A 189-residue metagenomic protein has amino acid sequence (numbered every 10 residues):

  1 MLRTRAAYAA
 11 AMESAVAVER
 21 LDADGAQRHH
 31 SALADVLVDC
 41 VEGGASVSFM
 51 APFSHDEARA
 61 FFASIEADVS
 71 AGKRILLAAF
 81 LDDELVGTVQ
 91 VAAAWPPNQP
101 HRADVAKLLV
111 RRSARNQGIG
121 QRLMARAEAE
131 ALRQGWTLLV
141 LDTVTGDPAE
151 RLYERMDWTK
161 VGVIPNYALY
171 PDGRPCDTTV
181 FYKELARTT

Functional and structural regions predicted by a protein language model:
L2-Y8, M12-A15, R20-G25, T159 (+1 more regions): Terminal substrate-recognition subdomain of acyl/acetyltransferases
E19-K107, R111, M124-R126, E130 (+1 more regions): Acetyl-CoA-dependent GNAT
N98, G146, A168: Positions that flank functional sites
R111-S113, Q117: Active-site acidic-Proline motif in GNAT/NAT acetyltransferases
M124, A131-T143: Conserved GNAT acetyl-CoA-binding A-motif
V140-D142, E154, T159-C176: Conserved catalytic-core motifs of GNAT/GCN5-like acyltransferases
A149: Helix-turn-helix
